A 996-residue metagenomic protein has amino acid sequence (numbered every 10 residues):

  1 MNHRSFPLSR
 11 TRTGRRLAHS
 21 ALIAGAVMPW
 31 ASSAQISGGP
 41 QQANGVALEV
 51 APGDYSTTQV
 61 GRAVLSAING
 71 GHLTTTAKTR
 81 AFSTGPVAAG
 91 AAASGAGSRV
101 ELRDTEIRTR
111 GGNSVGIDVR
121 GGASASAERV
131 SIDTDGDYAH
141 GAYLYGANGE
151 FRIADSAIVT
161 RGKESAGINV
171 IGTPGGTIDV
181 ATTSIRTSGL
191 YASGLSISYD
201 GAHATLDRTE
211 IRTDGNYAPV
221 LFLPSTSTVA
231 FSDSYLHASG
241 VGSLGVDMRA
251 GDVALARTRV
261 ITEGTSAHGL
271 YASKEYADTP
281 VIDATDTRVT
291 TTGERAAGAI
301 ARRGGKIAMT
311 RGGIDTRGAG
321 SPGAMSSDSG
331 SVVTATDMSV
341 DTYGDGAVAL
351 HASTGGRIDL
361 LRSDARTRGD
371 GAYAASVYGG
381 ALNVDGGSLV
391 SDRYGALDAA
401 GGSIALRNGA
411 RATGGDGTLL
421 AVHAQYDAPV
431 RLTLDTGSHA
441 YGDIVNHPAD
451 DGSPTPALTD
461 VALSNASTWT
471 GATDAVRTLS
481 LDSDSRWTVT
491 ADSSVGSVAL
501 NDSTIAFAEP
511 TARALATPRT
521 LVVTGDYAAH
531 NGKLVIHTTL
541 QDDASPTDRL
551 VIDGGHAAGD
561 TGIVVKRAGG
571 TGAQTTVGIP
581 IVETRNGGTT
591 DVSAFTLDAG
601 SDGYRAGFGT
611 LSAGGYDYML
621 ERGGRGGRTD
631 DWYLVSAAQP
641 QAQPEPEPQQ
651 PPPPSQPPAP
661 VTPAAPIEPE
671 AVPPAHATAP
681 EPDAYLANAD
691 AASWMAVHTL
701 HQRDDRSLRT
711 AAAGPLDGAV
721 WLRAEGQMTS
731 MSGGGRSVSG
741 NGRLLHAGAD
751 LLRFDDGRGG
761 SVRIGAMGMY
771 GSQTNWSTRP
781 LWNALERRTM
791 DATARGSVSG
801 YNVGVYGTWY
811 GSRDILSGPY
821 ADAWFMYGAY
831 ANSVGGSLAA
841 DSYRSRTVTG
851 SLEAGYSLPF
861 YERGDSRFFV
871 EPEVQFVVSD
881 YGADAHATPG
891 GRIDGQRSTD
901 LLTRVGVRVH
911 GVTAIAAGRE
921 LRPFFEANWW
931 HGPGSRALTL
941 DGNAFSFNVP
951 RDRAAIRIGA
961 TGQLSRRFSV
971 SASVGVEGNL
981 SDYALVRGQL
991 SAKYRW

Functional and structural regions predicted by a protein language model:
N2-A34: Gram-negative bacterial Sec-dependent N-terminal signal peptides
I36-E49, R62-N69, A89-A96, V115-G121 (+16 more regions): Glycine-rich beta-solenoid repeat tracts in large extracellular/virion proteins
A47-G61, H72-V87, R99-N113, S124-Y138 (+23 more regions): Beta-strand-rich solenoid/repeat architectures in extracellular/passenger domains of polysaccharide-targeting enzymes
A125, A254, I307, I358 (+6 more regions): Repeated loop/turn-to-beta-strand initiation elements of outer-membrane beta-barrel proteins
T413-D416, A424-H556, D560, K566-R567 (+1 more regions): Extracellular beta-solenoid/beta-roll
Q643-E862, S973-G975, L980-R987, K993: Outer membrane beta-barrel translocator domains of Type V secretion systems
V720-G726, I764-S772, A821-A829, P872-D880 (+6 more regions): Transmembrane beta-barrel strands of outer-membrane/channel proteins
P889-W996: Outer membrane beta-barrel transmembrane domains
